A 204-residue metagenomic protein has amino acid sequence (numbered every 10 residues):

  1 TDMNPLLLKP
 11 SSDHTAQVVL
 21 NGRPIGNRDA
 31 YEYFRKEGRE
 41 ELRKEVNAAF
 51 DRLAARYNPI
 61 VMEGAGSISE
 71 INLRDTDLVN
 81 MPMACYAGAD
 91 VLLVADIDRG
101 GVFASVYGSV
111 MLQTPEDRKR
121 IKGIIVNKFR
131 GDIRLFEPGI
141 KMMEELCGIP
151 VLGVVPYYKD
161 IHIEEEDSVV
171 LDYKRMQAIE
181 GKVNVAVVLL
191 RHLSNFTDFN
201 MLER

Functional and structural regions predicted by a protein language model:
T1-R204: Flexible phosphate-sensing "switch/lid" loops adjacent to ATP/NTP-binding sites across phosphate-transfer
